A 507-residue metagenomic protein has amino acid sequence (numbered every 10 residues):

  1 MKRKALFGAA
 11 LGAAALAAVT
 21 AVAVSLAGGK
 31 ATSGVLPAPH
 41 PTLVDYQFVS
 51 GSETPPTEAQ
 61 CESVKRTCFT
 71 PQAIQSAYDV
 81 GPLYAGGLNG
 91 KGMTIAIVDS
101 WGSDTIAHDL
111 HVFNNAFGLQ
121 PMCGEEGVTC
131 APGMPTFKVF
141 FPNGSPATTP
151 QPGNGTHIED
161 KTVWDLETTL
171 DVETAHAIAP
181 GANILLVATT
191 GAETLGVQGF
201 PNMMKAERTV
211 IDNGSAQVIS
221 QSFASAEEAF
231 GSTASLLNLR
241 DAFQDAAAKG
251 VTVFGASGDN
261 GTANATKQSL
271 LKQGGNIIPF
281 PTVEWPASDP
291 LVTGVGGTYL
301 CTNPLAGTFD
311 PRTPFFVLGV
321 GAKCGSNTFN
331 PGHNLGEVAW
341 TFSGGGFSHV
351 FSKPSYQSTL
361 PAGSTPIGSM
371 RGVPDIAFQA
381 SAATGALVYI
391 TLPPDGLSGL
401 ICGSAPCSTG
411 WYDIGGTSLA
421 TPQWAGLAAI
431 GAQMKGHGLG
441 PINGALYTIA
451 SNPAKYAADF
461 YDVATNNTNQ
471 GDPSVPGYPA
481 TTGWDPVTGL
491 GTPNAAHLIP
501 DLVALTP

Functional and structural regions predicted by a protein language model:
M1-A31: Sec-dependent, cleavable N-terminal signal peptides
V19, A31, P41, G307 (+4 more regions): Intrinsically disordered/low-complexity terminal segments and short unstructured peptides
G28-G294, F342-G415, T421, A432-G438 (+1 more regions): Substrate-binding/charge-relay-adjacent region of secreted/lumenal peptidase catalytic domains
P290, G294-S348: Polar, glycine-rich mid-to-C-terminal structural blocks that act as macromolecule-binding/assembly scaffolds
L427: Walker A/P-loop NTP-binding active-site region of P-loop NTPases, recognizing the glycine-rich GxxxxGKT/S
A432-P486: An often Trp-containing, charged/polar helix-loop segment at the C-terminal end of enzyme catalytic cores
